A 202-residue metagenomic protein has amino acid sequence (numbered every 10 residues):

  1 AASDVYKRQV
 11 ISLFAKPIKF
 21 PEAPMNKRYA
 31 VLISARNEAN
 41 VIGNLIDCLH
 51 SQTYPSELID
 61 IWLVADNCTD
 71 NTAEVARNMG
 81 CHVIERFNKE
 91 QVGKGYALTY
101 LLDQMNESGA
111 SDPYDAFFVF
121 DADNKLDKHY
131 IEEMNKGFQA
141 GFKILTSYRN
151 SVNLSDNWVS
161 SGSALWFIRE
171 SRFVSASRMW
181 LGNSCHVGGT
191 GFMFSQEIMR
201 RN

Functional and structural regions predicted by a protein language model:
A2-Y6: Short, small-residue-biased leader/transition segments that mark boundaries at the very start of proteins
K27-A30, D60: Cell-envelope/extracellular polymer assembly enzymes that use nucleotide-activated donors
G43, D70-R77, E85, K128-H129: Acidic helix N-cap motif at the loop->helix transition within catalytic regions of sugar-transfer enzymes
D47-L58: Short, acidic, metal-binding catalytic loop of nucleotide-sugar glycosyltransferases
A65-A73, N88-E90, K125: A conserved acidic beta->alpha catalytic loop
N71, F120-K136: Acidic donor-binding/catalytic loop of UDP-sugar-dependent glycosyltransferases, especially processive GT2
F87, Q91-A110, I131-N202: Long helical/loop segments within the catalytic core of UDP-sugar-dependent glycosyltransferases, especially the large
G109-K125: Short beta-strand-to-loop acidic/aromatic patch adjacent to the donor-nucleotide binding site
